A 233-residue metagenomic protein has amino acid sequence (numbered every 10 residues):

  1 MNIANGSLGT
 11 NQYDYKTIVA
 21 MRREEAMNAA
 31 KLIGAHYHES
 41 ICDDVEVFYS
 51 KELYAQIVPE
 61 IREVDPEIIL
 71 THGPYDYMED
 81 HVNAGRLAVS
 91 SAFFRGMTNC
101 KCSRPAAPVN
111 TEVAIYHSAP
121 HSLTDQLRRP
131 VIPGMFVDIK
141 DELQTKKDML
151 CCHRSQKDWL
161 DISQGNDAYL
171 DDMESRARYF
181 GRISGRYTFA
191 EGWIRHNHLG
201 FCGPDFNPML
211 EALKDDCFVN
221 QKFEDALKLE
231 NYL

Functional and structural regions predicted by a protein language model:
M1-V64, F94, F206, L227-E230: Active-site rim/loop-helix segments in enzyme catalytic domains that contact anionic ligands
Y49-L233: Metal-dependent de-N-acetylase/amidase catalytic core
